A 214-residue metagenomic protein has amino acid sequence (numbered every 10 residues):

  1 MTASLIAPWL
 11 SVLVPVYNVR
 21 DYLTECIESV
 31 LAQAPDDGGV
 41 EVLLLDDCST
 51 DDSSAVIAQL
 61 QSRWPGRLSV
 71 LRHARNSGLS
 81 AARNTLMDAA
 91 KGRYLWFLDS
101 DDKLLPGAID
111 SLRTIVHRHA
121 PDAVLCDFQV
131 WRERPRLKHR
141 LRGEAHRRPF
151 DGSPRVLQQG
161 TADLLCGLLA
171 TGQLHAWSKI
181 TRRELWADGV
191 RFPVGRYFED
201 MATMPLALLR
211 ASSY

Functional and structural regions predicted by a protein language model:
T2-Y214: Nucleotide-sugar donor-binding/catalytic module of glycosyltransferases that assemble extracellular/cell-envelope
